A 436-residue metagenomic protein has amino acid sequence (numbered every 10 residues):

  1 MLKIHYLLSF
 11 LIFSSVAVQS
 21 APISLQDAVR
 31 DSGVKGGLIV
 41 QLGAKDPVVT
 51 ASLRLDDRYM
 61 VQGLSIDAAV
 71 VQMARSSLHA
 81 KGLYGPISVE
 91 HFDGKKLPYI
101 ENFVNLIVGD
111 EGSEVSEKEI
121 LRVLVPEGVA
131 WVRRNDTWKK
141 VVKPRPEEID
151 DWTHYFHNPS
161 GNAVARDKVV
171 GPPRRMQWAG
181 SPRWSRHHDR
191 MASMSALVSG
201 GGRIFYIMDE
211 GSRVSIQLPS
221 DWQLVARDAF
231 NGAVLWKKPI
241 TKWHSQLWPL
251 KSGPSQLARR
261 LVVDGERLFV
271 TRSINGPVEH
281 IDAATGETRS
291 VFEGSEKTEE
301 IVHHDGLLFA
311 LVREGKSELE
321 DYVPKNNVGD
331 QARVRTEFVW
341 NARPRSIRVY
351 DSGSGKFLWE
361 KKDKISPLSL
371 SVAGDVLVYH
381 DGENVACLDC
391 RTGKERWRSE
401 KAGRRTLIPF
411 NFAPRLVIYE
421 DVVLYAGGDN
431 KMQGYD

Functional and structural regions predicted by a protein language model:
V34-S52, M60: Conserved class I S-adenosyl-L-methionine
A74-R75: Conserved SAM-binding loop
G82-G94: Conserved SAM-binding strand-loop segment of SAM-dependent methyltransferases
K95-L106: A short acidic, Gly/Pro-enriched loop at the edge of an enzyme's catalytic core that lines a small-molecule cofactor
V115-V129: A short glycine-rich, Lys/Arg-flanked "PGG" loop and its adjoining helix->strand segment in the class I
N158-P159, V164-R186, L235-P254, E314 (+1 more regions): Surface-exposed loop and turn segments in beta-propeller and other repeat-based domains that flank or scaffold
D189-L224, P249-V278, F292-R348, E360-A386 (+2 more regions): Repeat-blade elements of multi-bladed beta-propeller folds
A229-N231, D282-T285, D351-S354, D389-T392 (+1 more regions): Short loop/turn segments that connect beta-strands within beta-propeller blades
